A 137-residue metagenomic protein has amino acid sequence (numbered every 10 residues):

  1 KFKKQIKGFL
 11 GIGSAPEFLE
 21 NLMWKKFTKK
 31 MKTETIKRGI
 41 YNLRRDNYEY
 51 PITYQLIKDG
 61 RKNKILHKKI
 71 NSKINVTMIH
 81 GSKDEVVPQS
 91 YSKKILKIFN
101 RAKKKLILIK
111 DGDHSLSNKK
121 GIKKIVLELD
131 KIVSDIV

Functional and structural regions predicted by a protein language model:
K1-K30: Primarily recognizes the serine-hydrolase "nucleophile elbow" in alpha/beta-hydrolase and SGNH/GDSL folds
K25-R45: A catalytic-pocket lid/entrance helix-loop region that shapes and gates access to the active site across common
E49-K69: Active-site nucleophile elbow and catalytic-triad environment of alpha/beta-hydrolase enzymes
N71-S72, M78-H80, D84: Short beta-strand/loop motif that positions the catalytic acidic residue of the alpha/beta-hydrolase fold
K83-V87, H114-L116: Acidic catalytic loop of the alpha/beta-hydrolase fold
P88-K97, G121: Short alpha-helix in the alpha/beta-hydrolase fold that links the catalytic acid
F99-S115: Catalytic histidine neighborhood in serine/cysteine hydrolases with alpha/beta-hydrolase-type architecture
G112-V137: Catalytic active-site module of serine/aspartate enzymes centered on a nucleophile-bearing elbow/loop
